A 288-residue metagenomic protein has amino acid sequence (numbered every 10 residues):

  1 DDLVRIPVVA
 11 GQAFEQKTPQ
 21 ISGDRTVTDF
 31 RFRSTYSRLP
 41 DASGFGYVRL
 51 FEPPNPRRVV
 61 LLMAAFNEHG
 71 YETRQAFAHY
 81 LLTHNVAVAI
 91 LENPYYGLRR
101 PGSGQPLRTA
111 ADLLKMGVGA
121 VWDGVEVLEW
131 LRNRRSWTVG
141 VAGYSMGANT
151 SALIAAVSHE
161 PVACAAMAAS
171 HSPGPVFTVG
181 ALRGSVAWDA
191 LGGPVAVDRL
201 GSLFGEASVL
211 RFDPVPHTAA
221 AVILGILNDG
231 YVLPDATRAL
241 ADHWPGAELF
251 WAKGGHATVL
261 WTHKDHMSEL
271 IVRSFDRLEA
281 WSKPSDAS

Functional and structural regions predicted by a protein language model:
R5-P54: N-terminal cap/lid segment of alpha/beta-hydrolase-fold proteins
R38-G102: Short, surface-exposed "cap/lid" segments of acyl-processing enzymes
L107-R134: Alpha/beta-hydrolase active-site loop
T138-G140, A163: Residue in the alpha/beta-hydrolase core beta-strand immediately N-terminal to the catalytic nucleophile
A142-S151: Gly/Ala-rich beta-loop-alpha elbow adjacent to hydrolase catalytic centers
L153-L200, W251: Hydrolase active-site cap/lid region
T178-A236, D242: The feature captures the conserved acid-bearing segment of alpha/beta-hydrolase catalytic domains
G255-S268: Catalytic histidine-centered segment of alpha/beta-hydrolase-like enzymes
